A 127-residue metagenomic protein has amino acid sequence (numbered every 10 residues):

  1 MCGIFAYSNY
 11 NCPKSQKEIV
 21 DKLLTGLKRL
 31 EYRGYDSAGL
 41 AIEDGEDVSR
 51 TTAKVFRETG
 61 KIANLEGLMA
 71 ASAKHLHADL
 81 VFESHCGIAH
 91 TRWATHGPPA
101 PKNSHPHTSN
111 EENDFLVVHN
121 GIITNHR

Functional and structural regions predicted by a protein language model:
M1-I122, H126-R127: N-terminal glutamine amidotransferase
